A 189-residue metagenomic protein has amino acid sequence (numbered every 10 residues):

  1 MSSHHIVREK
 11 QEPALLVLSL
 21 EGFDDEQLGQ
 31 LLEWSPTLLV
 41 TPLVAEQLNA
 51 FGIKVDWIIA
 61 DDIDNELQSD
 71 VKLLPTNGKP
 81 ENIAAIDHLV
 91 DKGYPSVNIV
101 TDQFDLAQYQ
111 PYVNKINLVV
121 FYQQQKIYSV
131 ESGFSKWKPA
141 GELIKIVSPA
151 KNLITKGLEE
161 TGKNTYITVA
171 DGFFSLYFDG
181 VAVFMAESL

Functional and structural regions predicted by a protein language model:
M1-E21: N-terminal nucleotide-binding beta1-loop-alpha1 segment
H4-I6, I86-D87, Q108-Q110, S135 (+1 more regions): A generic local secondary-structure boundary/capping motif
E9-E12, G29-L32, D91, V147-P149: N-terminal start-of-chain detector that recognizes signal peptides and the immediate post-cleavage beginning
E12-P13, V55, A140-L143: Short, surface-exposed beta-edge/turn micro-motifs
E21-F23, D102-D105, Q123-I127, A150-N152 (+1 more regions): Short acidic/polar capping segments at secondary-structure boundaries
D25, G29-T37, L43-Q123: Acidic/Gly/His-enriched mid-domain segments of enzyme catalytic cores or analogous surface patches that mediate
Y128-L189: Long, charged alpha-helical interface segments
